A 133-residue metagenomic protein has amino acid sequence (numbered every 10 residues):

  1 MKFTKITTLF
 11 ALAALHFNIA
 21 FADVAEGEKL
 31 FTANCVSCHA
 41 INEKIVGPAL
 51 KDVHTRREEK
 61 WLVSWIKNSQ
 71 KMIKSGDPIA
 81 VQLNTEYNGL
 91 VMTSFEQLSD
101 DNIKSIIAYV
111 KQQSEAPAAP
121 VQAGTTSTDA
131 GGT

Functional and structural regions predicted by a protein language model:
M1-I6: Positively charged n-region of N-terminal signal peptides that target proteins for export
T8-N18: Bacterial N-terminal signal peptides
H16-L30, V46, V121-G132: Electrostatic cytochrome c docking/interface patches
E28, A40-S75, I79, G89: Gly/Gly-Pro-rich "capping" loops immediately C-terminal to redox-active cysteine motifs in periplasmic/lumenal
A33-N34: Structural detector for helix-capping/boundary residues
S37: Short, cysteine/histidine-rich loop/knuckle motifs that typically chelate Zn2+
K60-L62, L90-V121: C-terminal capping alpha-helices of c-type cytochrome domains
